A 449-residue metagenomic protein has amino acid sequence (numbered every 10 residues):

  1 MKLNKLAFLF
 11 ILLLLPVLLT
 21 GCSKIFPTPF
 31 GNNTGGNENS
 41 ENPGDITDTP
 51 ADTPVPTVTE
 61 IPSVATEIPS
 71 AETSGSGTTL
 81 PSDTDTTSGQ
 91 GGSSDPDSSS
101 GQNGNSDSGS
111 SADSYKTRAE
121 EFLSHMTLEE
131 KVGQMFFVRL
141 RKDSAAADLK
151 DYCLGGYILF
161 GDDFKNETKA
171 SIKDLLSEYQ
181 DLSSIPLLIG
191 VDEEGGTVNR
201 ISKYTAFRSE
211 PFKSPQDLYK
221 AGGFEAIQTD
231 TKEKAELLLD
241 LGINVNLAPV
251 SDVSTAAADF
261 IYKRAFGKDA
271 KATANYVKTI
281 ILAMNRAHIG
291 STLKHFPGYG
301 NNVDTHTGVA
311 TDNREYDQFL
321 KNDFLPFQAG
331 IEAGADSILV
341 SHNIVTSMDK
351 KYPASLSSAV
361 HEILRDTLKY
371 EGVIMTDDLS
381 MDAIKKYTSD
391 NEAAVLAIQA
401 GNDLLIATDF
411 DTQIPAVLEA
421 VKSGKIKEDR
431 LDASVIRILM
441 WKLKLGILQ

Functional and structural regions predicted by a protein language model:
M1-A7: Positively charged n-region of N-terminal signal peptides that target proteins for export
L3, C22-I46, D95-D97, N103-D148 (+1 more regions): Preference for extracellular/luminal or secreted protein segments
S23-F26, F30, E41-G44, P54-I68 (+3 more regions): N-terminal hydrophobic targeting/anchoring segments and the immediately downstream early-domain regions of hydrolases
K150-T273, H295, G300-N313, S341-L356 (+1 more regions): Enzymes and membrane/adaptor proteins characterized by extended Gly/Ser/Thr/Asp/Glu-rich, aromatic-dotted
Y179-L187, K268-I289, A354-M375: Alpha-helix-loop-beta-strand connector modules within alpha/beta enzyme cores
